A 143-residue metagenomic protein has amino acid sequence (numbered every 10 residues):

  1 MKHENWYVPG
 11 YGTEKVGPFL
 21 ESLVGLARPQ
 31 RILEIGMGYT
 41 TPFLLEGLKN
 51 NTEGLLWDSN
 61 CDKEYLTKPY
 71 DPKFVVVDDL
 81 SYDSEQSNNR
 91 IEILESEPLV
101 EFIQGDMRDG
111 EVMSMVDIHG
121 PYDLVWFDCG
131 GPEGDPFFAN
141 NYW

Functional and structural regions predicted by a protein language model:
M1-P18, H119-W126: Mobile, glycine- and charge-enriched loop segments and immediately flanking short secondary-structure elements within
E21, G25-W143: S-adenosylmethionine/decaboxylated-SAM
